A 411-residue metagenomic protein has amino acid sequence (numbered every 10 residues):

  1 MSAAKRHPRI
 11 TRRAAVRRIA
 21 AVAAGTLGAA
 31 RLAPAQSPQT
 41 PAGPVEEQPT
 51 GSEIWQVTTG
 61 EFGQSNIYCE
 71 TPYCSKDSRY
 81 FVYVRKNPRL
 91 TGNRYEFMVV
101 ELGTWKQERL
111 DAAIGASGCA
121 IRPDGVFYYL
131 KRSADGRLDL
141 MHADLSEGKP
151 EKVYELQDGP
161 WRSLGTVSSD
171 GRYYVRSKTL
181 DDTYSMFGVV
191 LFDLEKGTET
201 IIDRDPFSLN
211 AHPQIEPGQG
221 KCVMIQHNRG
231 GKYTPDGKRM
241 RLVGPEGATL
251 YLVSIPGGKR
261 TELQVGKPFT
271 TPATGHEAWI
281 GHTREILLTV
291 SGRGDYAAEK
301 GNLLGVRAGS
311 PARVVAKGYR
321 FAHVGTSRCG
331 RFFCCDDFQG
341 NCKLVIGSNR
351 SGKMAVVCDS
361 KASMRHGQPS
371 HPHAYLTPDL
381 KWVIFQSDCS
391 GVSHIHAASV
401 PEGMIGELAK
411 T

Functional and structural regions predicted by a protein language model:
M1-A14, A23: N-terminal secretory signal peptides
Q36-W55: Blade/loop signatures of beta-propeller domains
T58-G92: Beta-strand-rich domains and repeat architectures in extracellular enzymes and scaffolds, especially beta-propellers
Y68, Y95-L130: Blade-loop segments of beta-propeller domains
T71-Y80, G118-V126, G165-Y173, Q214-V223 (+3 more regions): Blade-terminus and WD-like Trp-Asp/Gly-His loop motifs, strongest in beta-propeller folds
K86-G92, R176-Y184, Q226-E246, S291-A297: Short, conserved, GDST-rich strand-edge loop motifs in beta-rich repeat architectures
G115-A116, R122, L130-D181, R204: Asp-box/WD-like beta-propeller blade repeats and closely related beta-sheet repeat scaffolds
A316-H323, M354-H373: Conserved blade-ending motifs and adjacent loop-strand segments that build the rim/top face of beta-propeller domains
